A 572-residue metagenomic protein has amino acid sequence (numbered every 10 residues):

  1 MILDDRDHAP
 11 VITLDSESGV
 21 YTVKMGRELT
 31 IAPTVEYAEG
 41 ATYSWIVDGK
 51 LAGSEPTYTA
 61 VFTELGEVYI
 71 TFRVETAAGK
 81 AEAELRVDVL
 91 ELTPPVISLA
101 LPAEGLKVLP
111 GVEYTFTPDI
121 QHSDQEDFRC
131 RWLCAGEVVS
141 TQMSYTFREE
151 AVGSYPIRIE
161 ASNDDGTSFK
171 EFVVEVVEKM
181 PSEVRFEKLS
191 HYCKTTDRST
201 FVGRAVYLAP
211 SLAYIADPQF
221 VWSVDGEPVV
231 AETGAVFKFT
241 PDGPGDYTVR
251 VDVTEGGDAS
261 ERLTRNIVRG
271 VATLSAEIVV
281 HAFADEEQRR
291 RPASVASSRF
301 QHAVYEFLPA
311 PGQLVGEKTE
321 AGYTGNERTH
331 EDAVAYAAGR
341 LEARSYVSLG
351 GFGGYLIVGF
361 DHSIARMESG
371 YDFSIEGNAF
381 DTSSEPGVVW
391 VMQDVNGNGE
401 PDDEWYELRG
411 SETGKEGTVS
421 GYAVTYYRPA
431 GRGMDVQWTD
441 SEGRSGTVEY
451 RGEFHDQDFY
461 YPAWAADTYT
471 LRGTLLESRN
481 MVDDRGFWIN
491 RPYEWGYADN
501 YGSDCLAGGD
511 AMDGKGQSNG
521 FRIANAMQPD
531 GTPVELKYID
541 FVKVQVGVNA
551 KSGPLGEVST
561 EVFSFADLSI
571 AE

Functional and structural regions predicted by a protein language model:
M1-M25, A78-S98, D165-V173, E178 (+1 more regions): Bacterial Sec-dependent N-terminal signal peptides
G26-V35, G111-Q121, S199-L212: A short beta-strand segment in extracellular, disulfide-stabilized domains
Y37-S44, D124-R131, Y214-V221: Solvent-exposed loop segments of extracellular immunoglobulin-like
I46-A60, R131-R148, S223-F239: Surface-exposed, flexible coil segments in extracellular/virion-facing regions
A81-L90, S168-V177, E261-D285: C-terminal edge beta-strand
R204-Y207, E277-D372, E376-E385, R409-E572: A domain-level signal for the mature, folded cores of soluble proteins
V395-E404: Acidic, glycine-anchored loop motifs typical of Ca2+
